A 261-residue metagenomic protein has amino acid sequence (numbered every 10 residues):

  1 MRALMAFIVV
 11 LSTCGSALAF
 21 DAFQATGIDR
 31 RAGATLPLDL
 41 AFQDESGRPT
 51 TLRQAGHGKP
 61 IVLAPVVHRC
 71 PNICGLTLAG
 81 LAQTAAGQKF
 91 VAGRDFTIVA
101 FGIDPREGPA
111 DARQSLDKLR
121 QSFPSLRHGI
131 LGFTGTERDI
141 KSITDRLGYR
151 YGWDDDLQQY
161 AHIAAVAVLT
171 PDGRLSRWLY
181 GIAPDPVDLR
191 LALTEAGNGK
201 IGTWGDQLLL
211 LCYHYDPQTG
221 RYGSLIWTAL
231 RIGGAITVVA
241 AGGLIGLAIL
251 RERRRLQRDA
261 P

Functional and structural regions predicted by a protein language model:
M1-L4: Positively charged n-region of N-terminal signal peptides that target proteins for export
C14-S16: N-terminal signal peptide c-region/cleavage motif recognized by signal peptidases
F20-Q54, L76-Q83: N-terminal "domain-start" segment that seeds a small globular fold
T51-L81, I98-V99: Short active-site neighborhood of thiol/selenol oxidoreductases, capturing the structured segment around
L78-I140: Structural microenvironment flanking redox-active thiols in thiol-disulfide oxidoreductases
W153-C212: Extracytoplasmic/lumenal ectodomains and periplasmic regions of secretory and membrane proteins
D216-V239: Juxtamembrane/start-of-transmembrane alpha-helix segments at the extracytoplasmic/lumenal side of membrane anchors
A240-P261: Juxtamembrane interface at the cytosolic side of transmembrane helices
